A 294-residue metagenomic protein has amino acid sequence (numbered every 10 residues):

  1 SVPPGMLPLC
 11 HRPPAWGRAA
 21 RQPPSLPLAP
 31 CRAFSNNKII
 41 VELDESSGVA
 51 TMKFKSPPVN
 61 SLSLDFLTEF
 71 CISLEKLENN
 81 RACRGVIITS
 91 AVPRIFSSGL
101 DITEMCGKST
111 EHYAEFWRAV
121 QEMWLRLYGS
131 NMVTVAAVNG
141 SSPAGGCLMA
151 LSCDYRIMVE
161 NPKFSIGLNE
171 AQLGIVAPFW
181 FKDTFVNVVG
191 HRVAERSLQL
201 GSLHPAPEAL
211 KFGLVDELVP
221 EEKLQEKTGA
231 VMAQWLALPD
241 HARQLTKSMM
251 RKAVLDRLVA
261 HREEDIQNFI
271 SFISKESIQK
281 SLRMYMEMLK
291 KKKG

Functional and structural regions predicted by a protein language model:
S1-C31, M249, A253-G294: Intrinsically disordered, low-complexity segments enriched in small/flexible residues
S1-T89, L125-R126: Conserved CoA-thioester-binding segment of acyl-CoA-metabolizing enzymes
N79, S90-L125: Glycine- (often His-adjacent) and acidic-residue-rich active-site loop that binds/positions the CoA thioester
I88, D101, M149-A150, A209 (+2 more regions): Hydrophobic/aromatic residues within transmembrane alpha-helices of multi-pass small-molecule transporters
Q121-L173, L203: Glycine-rich beta-to-alpha active-site loop
Y155-I157, R196, L200-S202, E208 (+2 more regions): Well-ordered beta-strand positions
M158-F164, V215-E264, E287-G294: C-terminal long alpha-helix characteristic of the crotonase
F181-R192: Hydrophobic, secondary-structure "cap" segments at the distal end of domains
